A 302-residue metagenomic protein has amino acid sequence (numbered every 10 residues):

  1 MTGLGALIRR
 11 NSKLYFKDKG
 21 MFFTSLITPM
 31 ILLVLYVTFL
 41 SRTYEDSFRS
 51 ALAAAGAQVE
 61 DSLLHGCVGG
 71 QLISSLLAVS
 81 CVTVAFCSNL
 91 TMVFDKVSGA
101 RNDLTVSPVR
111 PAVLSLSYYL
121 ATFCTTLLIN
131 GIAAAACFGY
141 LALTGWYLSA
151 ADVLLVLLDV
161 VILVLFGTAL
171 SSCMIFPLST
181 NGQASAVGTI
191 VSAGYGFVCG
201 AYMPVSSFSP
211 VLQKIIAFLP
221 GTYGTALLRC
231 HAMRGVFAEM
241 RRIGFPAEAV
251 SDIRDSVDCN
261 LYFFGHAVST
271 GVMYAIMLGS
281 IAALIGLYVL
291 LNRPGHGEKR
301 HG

Functional and structural regions predicted by a protein language model:
M1-L32, S98-G99, V113, E298-H301: Aromatic- and glycine-rich beta-strand/loop motifs that create alpha-glucan
A6, R10-L14, N102-V106, S179 (+1 more regions): Short amphipathic alpha-helical coupling elements at transmembrane boundaries
R10, L14-S50, V68-F86, F123 (+3 more regions): Hydrophobic alpha-helical transmembrane segments of multi-pass membrane transport/permease proteins
I31, H65-L143: Hydrophobic alpha-helical transmembrane segments of multi-pass membrane transport proteins
V34-E45, I175-V236: Transmembrane helix segments
S47-L64: Perimembrane loop-to-helix junctions flanking transmembrane segments
P111, L120-C199: Alpha-helical transmembrane segments and their short interhelical loops
I243-G302: Junction motif at the cytosolic side of a transmembrane helix
